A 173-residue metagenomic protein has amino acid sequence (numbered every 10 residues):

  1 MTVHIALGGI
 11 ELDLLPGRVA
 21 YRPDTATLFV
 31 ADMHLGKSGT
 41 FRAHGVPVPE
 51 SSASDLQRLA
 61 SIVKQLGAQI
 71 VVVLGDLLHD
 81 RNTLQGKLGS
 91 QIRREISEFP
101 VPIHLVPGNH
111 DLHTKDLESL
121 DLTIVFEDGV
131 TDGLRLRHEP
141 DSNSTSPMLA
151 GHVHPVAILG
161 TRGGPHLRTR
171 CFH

Functional and structural regions predicted by a protein language model:
M1-A26: Zn-dependent metallo-beta-lactamase
L7, L15-G17, V30, I124 (+1 more regions): Short beta-strand-initiation
P16, P107, H138: Short loop/edge segments at beta-strand edges and connector loops that shape dinucleotide/nucleotide cofactor-binding
Y21-P23, L66-G67, D141-N143: Short hydrophobic "helix-edge" motifs at membrane interfaces and signal-peptide entry regions
T25-T27, I70, P147-L149: Structural motif
L28-V30, K37-D132: Core catalytic region of metal-dependent phosphoesterases/phosphodiesterases, especially metallo-beta-lactamase-like
H34, L78, H110-D111, D141-S142 (+1 more regions): Catalytic metal-binding/acid-base residues of hydrolase active sites
D121-H173: Conserved beta-sheet core of the metallophosphoesterase superfamily
